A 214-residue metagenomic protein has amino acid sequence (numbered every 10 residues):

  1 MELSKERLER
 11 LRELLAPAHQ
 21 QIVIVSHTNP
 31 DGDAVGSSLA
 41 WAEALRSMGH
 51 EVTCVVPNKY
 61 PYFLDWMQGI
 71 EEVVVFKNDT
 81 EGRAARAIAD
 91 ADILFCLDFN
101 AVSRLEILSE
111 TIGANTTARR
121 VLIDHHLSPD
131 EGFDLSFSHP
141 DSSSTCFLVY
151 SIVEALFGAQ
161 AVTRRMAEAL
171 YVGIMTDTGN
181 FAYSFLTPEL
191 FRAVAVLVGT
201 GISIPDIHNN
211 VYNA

Functional and structural regions predicted by a protein language model:
M1-A214: Replace "Mg2+/Mn2+-dependent" with "divalent metal-dependent
